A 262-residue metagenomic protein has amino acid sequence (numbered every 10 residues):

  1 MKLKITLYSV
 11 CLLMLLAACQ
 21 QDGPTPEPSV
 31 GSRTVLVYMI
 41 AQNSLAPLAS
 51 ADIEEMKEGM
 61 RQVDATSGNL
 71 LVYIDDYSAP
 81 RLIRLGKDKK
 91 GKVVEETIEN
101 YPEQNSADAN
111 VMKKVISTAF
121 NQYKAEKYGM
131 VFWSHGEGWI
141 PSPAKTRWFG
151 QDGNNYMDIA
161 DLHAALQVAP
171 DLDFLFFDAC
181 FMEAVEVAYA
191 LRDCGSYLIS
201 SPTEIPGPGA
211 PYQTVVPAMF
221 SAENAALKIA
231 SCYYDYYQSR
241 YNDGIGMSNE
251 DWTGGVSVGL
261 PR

Functional and structural regions predicted by a protein language model:
M1-Y8: Bacterial N-terminal signal peptides that target proteins for export
L15-A18: C-terminal motif of bacterial Sec signal peptides marking the signal peptidase cleavage site
Q20-K124: N-terminal extension/subdomain marker
Q21, G136-G138, A144-R262: Terminal, contiguous helix-loop blocks that mediate binding/assembly
T34-M39, N69-I74, Y128-F132, D173-F177 (+1 more regions): Structural recognition of the beta-strand scaffold that forms the well-ordered cores of secreted hydrolase catalytic
T66, K124-E126, D171, D193-C194: Short, well-ordered loop/turn elements at secondary-structure boundaries
Y73-N100, K127, V131-N154, T203: Surface-exposed loop and adjacent secondary-structure segments within mature catalytic domains
